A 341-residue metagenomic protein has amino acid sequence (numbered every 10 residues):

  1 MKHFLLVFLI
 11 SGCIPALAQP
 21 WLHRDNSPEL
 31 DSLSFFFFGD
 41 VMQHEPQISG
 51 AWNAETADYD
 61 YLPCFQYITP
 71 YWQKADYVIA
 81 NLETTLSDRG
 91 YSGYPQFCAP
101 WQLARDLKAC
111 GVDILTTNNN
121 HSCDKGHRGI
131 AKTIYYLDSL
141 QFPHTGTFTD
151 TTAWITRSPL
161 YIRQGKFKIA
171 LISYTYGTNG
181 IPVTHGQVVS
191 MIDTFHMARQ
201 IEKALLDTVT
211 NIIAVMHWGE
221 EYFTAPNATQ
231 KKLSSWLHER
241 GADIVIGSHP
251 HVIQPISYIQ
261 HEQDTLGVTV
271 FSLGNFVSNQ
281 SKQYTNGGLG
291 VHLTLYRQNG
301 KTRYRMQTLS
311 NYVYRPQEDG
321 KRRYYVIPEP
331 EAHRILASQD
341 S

Functional and structural regions predicted by a protein language model:
M1-P20: Bacterial Sec-dependent N-terminal signal peptides
Q19-S341: Acidic, metal/ion-coordinating pockets
